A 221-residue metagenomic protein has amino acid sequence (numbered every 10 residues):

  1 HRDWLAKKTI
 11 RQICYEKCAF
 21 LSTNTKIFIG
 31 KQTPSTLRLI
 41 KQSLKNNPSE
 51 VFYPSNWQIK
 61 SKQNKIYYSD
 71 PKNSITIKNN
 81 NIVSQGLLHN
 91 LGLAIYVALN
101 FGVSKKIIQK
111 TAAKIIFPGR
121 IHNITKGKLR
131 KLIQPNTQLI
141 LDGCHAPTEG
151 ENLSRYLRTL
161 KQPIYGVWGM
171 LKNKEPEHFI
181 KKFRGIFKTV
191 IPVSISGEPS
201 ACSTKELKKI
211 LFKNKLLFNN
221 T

Functional and structural regions predicted by a protein language model:
H1-K110: Acidic, Mg2+-coordinating active-site environments of NTP-dependent enzymes
H1-R2, Q12, S74-T189: Nucleotide phosphate-binding/pyrophosphate-handling subdomain across enzymes that bind or process nucleotide phosphates
L5, T36, E149, E175-P176 (+1 more regions): Secondary-structure boundary/capping motif
K8-I10, A146, N220-T221: Alpha-helix N-cap recognition
G30, G169, V193: Conserved residues at the C-terminal ends of beta-strands
T33-F52, K62-K65, P135-L141, I180-T221: C-terminal helical cap/extension that packs against the catalytic core of soluble nucleotide-cofactor enzymes
S35, I59, L129, K172-K174 (+1 more regions): Surface-exposed, flexible loop/turn segments at secondary-structure boundaries
